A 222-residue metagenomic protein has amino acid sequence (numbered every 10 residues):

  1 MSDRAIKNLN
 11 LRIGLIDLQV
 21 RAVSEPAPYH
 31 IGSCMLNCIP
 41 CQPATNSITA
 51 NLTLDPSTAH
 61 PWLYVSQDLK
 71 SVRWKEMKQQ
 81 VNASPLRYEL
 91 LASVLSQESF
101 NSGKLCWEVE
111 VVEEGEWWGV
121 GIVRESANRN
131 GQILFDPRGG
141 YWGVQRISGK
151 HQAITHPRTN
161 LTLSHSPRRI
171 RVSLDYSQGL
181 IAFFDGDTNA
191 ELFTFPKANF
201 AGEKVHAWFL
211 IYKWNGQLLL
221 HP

Functional and structural regions predicted by a protein language model:
M1-P222: Beta-rich ligand-recognition domains in immune and ubiquitin systems
